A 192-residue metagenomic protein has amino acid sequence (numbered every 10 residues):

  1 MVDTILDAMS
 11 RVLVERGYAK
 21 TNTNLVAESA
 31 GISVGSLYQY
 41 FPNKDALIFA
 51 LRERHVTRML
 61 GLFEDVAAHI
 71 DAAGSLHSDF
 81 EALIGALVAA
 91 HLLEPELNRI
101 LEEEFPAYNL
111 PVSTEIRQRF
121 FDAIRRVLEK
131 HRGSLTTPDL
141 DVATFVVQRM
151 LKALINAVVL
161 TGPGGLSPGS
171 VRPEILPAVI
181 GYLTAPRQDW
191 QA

Functional and structural regions predicted by a protein language model:
M1-M9, V26, L51-F63: Generic hydrophobic, amphipathic alpha-helix propensity
T4, V12-A46, A50: Helix-turn-helix
A8-V12, A90: Short amphipathic alpha-helical elements of helix-turn-helix/winged-helix folds
L25, S75-D79: A conserved beta-strand->loop->alpha-helix hinge within the catalytic CA
I48-H55, L101, I116: Alpha-helical DNA-contacting segments of helix-turn-helix folds
T57-E64, S78-L93, Y108-G133, D141-F145 (+3 more regions): Amphipathic alpha-helical packing segments from all-alpha helical-bundle domains
D65-H69, I100-Y108: Short linear capping/connector segments at secondary-structure termini
A90-L93, L97, R126-K130, Q148-L166 (+1 more regions): Amphipathic C-terminal alpha-helical segment
